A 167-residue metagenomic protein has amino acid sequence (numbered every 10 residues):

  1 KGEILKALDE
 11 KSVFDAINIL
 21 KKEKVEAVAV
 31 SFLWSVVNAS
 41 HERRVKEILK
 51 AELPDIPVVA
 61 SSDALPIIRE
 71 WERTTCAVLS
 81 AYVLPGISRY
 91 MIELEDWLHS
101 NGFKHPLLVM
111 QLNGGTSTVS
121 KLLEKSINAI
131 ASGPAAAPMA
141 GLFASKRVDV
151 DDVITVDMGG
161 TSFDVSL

Functional and structural regions predicted by a protein language model:
K1-L167: N-terminally biased helix-coil "hinge/interface" segments that flank
